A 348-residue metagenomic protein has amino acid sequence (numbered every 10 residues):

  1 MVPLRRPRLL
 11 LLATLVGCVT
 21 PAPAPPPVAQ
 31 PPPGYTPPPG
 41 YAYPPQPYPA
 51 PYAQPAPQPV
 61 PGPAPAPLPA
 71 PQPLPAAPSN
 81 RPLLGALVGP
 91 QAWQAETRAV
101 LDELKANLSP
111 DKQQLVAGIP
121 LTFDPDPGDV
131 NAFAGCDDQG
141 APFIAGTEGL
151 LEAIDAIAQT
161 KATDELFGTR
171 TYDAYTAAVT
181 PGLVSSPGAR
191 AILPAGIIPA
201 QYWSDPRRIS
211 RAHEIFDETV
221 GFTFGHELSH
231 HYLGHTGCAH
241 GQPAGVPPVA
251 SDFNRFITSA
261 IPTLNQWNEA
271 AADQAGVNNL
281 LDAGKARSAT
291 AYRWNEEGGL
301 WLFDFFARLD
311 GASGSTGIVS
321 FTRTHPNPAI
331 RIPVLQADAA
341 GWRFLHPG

Functional and structural regions predicted by a protein language model:
M1-V16: Sec-dependent bacterial lipoprotein signal peptides
C18-P39: Bacterial Sec signal peptide processing site at the extreme N-terminus
V19-P21, P38, G62-F143, T147-E152 (+2 more regions): C-terminal capping/extension segments of zinc metalloprotease domains
G34-P55: Composition-driven detector of proline- and glycine-rich, low-complexity intrinsically disordered regions
G135-D217, G234: Active-site scaffold of zinc-dependent metalloenzymes
S186-Y202, H231-T258: A structural motif
S210, E214, N254-I261: A short, mixed-charge helix-start or loop-turn motif at secondary-structure junctions
I215-S229: Short alpha-helix carrying the canonical HExxH Zn2+-binding catalytic motif
